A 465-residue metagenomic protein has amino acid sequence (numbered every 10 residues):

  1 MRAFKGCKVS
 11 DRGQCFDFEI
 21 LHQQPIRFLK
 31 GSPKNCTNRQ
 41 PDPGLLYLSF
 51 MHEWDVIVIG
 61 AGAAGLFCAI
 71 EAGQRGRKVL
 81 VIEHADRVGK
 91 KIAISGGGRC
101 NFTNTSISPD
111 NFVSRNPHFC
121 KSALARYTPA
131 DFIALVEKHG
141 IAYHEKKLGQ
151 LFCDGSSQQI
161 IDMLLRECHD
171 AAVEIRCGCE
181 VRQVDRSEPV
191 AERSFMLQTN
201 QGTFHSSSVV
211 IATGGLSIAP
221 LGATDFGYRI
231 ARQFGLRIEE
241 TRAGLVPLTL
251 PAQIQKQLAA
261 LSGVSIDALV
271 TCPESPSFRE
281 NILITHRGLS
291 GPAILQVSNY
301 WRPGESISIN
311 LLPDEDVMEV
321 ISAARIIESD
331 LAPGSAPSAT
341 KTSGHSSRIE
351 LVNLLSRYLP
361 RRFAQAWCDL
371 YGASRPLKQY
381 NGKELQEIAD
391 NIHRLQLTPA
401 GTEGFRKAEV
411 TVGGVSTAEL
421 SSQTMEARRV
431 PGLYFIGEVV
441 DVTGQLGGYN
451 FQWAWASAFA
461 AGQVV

Functional and structural regions predicted by a protein language model:
H52-W54, T199-S208, F278-R279: Core beta-strand elements of the Rossmann-like FAD/NAD(P) dinucleotide-binding domain in flavoenzyme oxidoreductases
W54-V81, A461-G462: N-terminal Rossmann-like FAD-binding beta1-loop-alpha1 element of flavoenzymes
I57-I59, V181, F204-P220, I282-T285: Short hydrophobic core segments
G73-G97: Glycine-rich FAD pyrophosphate-binding loop
D86-V88, A93-I94, T103-P109, A142 (+2 more regions): An anion/pyrophosphate-binding glycine-rich loop and adjacent beta-alpha core in soluble alpha-beta enzymes
R99-E145: Glycine-rich active-site loop/strand segments that organize a redox cofactor
C177, A366-T443: A glycine-rich dinucleotide-binding beta-alpha-beta segment and adjacent secondary-structure elements that constitute
C177-R193: A conserved short coil-to-beta-strand element within the FAD-binding core of flavoproteins
